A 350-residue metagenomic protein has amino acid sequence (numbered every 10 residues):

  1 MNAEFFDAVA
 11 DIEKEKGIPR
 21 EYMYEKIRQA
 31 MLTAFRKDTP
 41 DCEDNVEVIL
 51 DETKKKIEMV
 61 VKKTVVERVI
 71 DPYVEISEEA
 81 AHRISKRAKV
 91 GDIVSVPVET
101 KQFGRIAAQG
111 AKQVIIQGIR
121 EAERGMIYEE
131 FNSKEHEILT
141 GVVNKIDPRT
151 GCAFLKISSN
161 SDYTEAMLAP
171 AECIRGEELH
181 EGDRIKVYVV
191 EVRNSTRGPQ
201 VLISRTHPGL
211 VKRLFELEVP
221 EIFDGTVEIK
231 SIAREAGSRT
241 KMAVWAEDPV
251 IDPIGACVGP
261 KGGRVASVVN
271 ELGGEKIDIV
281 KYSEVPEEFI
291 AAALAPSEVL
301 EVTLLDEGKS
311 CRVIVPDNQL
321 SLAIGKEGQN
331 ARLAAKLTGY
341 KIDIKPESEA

Functional and structural regions predicted by a protein language model:
M1-A350: RNA-contacting regions in translation and RNA-metabolism proteins, encompassing KH/S1 modules where present
